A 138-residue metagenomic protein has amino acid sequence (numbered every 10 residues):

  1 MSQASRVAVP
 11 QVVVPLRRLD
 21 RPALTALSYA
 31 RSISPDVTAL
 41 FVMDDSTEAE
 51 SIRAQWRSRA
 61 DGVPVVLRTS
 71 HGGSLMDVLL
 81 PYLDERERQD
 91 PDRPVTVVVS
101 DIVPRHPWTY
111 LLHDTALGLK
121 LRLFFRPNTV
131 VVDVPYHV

Functional and structural regions predicted by a protein language model:
M1-V138: Cytosolic C-terminal regulatory domains/tails of membrane transporters and channels
